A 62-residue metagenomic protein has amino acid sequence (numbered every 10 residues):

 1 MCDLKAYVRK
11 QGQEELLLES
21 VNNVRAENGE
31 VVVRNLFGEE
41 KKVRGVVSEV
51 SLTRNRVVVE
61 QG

Functional and structural regions predicted by a protein language model:
C2, A6-G62: Compact, glycine-rich, soluble single-domain proteins
